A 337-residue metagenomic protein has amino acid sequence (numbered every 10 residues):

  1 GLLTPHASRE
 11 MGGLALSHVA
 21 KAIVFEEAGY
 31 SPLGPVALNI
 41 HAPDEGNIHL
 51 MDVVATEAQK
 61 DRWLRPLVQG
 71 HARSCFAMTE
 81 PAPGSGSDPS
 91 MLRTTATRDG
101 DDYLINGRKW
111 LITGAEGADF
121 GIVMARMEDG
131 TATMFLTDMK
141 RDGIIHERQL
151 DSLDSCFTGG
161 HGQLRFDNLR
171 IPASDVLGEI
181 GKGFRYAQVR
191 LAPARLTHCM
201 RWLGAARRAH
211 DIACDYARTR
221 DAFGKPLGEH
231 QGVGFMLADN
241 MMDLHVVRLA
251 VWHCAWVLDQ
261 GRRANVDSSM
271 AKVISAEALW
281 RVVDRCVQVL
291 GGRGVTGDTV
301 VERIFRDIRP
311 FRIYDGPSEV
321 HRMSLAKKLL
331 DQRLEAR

Functional and structural regions predicted by a protein language model:
G1-G34, H41, V54-Q59, P66 (+5 more regions): Alpha-helical interface subdomain recognition
L16-S17, S87-S90, G114-A118, F157-T158: Short glycine/proline-enriched turns and hinge-like loops at secondary-structure junctions
H41-I48: Short, conserved phosphate-binding/catalytic loop or strand-edge motifs used in phosphoryl-/nucleotidyl-transfer
I48-A55, D61, F76: Flexible, glycine-rich active-site loops centered on histidine and acidic residues that chelate a metal or position
G70-E80: A short, Trp-centered hydrophobic/proline-enriched beta-strand micro-motif
P83-D88, L92, R98, Y103 (+1 more regions): Hydrophobic, small-residue-rich alpha-helical packing segments that form membrane-like cores
M91, K140-R170: Flexible, small-/acidic-enriched active-site or ligand-binding loops
D101, N106-E147: A short core secondary-structure module
